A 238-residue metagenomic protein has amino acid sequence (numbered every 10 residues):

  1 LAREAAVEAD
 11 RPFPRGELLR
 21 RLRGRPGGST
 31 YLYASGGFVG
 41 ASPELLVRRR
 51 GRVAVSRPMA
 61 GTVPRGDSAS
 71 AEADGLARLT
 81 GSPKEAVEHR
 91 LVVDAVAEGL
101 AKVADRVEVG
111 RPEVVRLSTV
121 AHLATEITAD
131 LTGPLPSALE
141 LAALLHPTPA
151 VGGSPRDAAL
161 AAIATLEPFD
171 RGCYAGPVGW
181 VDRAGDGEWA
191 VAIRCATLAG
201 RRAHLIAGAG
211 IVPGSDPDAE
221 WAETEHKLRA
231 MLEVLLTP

Functional and structural regions predicted by a protein language model:
L1-R3, Y33-S35, V92: ATP-grasp fold ATP-binding core
E4-D10, V55-A164, L236: Contiguous alpha-helical scaffold segments within structured protein domains that host functional hotspots
A9-P14, A121-H122, R183-E188: Short glycine/threonine-rich loop-to-helix capping motif typified by GTGT followed within a few residues by an Asp-Pro
A9-V55: SIR2/sirtuin-family catalytic core signature
S29-Y31, L45, V53-A54, R90 (+3 more regions): Structural motif
P43-T62, V191-G200: Short beta-strand elements
G51, R65-A71, G214-A219: A short, polar/proline- and glycine-enriched secondary-structure boundary/capping micro-motif
E126-P238: Conserved hydrophobic core element of enzyme catalytic domains
